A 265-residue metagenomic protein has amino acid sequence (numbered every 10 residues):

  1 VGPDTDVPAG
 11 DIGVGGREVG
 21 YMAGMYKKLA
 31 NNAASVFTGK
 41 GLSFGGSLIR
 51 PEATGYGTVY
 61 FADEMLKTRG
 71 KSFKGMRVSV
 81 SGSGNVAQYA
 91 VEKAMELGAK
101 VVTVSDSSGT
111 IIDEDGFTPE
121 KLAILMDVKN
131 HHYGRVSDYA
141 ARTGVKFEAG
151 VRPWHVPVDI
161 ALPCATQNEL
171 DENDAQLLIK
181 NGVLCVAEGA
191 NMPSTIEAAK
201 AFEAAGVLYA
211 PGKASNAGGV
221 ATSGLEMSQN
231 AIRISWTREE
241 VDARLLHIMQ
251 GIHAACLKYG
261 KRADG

Functional and structural regions predicted by a protein language model:
V1-L48: N-terminal ligand-binding/catalytic initiation module
G2-G10, A33, R69-R77, Y259-G265: Flexible, glycine/charged-enriched surface loops at secondary-structure junctions
T5-G10, N32-F37, V80, T103-D106 (+4 more regions): General beta-strand structural signal in soluble alpha/beta enzymes
T38-G41, G46-P157: Glycine-rich phosphate/diphosphate-binding loop of Rossmann-like nucleotide-binding domains
M65, I179-G265: Adenosine-phosphate binding glycine-rich loop
V86-A90, E169-N173, S194-T195, A217-G219: Short glycine/serine/threonine-rich phosphate/pyrophosphate-binding segments that cradle anionic phosphate groups
R142-V145, L162-L170, A190-S194: A general structural motif
E148-V158, N168-C185: Rossmann-fold NAD(P) dinucleotide-binding segment
